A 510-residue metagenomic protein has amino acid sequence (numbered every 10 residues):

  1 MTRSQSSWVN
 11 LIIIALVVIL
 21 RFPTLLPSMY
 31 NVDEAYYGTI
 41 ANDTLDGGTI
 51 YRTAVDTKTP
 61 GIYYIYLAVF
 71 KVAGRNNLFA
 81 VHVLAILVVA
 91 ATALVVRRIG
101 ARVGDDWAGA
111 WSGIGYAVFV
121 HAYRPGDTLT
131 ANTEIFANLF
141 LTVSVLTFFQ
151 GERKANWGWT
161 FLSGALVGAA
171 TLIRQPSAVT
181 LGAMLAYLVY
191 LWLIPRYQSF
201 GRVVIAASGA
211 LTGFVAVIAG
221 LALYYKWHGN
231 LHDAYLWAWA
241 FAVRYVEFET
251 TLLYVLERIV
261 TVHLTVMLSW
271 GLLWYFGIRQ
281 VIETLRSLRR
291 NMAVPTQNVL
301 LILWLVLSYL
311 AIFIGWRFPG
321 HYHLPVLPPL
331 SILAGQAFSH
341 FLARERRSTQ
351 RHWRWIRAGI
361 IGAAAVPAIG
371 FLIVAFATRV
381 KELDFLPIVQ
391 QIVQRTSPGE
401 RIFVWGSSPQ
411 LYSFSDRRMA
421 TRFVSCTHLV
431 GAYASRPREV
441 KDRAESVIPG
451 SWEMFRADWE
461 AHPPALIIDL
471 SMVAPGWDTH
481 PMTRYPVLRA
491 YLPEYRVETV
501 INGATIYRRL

Functional and structural regions predicted by a protein language model:
R3, T180-V215, Q280-M292, I332 (+1 more regions): Perimembrane helix-loop-helix junctions
W8, V96-H121, N138-L139, E152-G158 (+2 more regions): Transmembrane-helix signature of polytopic, membrane-embedded enzymes that assemble or transfer cell-envelope glycans
A15, V83-G104, V118, V143: Transmembrane-helix motifs of polytopic, lipid-linked glycan transferases
R21, G158-Q175, L181-Y187, V215-A216 (+2 more regions): Membrane-interface alpha helices of multi-pass inner-membrane proteins
T142-L162, W192-Y197, W270-A293, F338: Membrane-interface transmembrane helices that cradle and orient dolichyl/undecaprenyl
Q150-G168, Q198-G209, V299-V306: Short hydrophobic alpha-helices at membrane interfaces in multi-pass membrane enzymes
A165, K381-E382, L386, Q390-E445 (+1 more regions): Short periplasmic/luminal acceptor-recognition loop of GT-C membrane glycosyltransferases, typified by
V179, I314-R351: Hydrophobic/aromatic-rich transmembrane helices and adjacent perimembrane loops
